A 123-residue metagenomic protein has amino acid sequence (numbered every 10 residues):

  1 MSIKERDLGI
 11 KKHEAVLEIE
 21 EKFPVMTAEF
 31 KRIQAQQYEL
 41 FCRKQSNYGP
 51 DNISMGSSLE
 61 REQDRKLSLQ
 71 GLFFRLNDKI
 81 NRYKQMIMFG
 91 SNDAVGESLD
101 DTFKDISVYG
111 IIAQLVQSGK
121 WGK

Functional and structural regions predicted by a protein language model:
M1-K123: Intrinsically disordered, low-complexity regulatory regions that flank transcription factor DNA-binding cores
